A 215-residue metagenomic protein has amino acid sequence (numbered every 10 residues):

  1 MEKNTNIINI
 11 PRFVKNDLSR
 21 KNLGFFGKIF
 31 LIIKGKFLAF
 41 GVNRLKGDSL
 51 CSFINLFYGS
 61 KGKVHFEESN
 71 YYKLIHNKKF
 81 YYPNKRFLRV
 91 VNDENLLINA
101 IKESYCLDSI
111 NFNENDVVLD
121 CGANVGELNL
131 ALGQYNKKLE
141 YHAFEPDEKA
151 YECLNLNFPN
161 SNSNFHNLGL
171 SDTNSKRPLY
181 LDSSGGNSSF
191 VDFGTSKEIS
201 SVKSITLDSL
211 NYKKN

Functional and structural regions predicted by a protein language model:
M1-F144, K149-C153, Y212: S-adenosyl-L-methionine
K78, Y82-L107, H166-K213: Glycine-rich adenosyl-binding loop in Rossmann-like folds that engage adenosine-containing cofactors
Q134, P159-S161, S183: Hydrophobic alpha-helical segments
E140, N162-N164, S201: Conserved beta-strand segments of alpha/beta enzyme cores
D147, N157, S171: Residues in the short beta-alpha loop(s) of Rossmann-like NAD(P)-binding domains
C153-S163: Short, conserved SAM-binding/catalytic segment of Class I S-adenosyl-L-methionine-dependent methyltransferases
